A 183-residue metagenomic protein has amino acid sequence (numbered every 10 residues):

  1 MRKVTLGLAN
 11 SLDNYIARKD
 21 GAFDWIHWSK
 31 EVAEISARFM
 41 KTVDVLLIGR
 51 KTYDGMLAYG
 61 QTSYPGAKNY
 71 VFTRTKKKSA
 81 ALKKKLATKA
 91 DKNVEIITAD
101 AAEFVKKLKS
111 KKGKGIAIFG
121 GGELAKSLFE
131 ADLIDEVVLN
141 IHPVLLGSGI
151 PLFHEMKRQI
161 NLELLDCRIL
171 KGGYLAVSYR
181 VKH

Functional and structural regions predicted by a protein language model:
M1-H183: Enzymes that bind and transform nitrogen-containing heteroaromatic metabolites
